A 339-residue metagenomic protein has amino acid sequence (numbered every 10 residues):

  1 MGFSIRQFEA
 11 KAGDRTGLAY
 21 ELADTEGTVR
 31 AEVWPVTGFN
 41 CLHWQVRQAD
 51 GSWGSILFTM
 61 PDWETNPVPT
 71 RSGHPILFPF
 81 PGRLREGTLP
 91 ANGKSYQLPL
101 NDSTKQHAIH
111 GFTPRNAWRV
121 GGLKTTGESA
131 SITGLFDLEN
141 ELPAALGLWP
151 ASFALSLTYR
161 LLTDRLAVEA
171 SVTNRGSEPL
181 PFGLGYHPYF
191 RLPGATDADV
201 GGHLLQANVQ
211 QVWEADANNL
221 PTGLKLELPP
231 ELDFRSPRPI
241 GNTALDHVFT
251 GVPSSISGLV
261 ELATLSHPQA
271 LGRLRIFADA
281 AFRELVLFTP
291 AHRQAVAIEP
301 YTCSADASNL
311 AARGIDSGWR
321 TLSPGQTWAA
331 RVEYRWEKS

Functional and structural regions predicted by a protein language model:
M1-D102, G258-A281, Q326-W336: Beta-strand-rich N-terminal accessory domains
M1-R15, P99-T163: Extended, loop-rich substrate-binding clefts of extracytoplasmic carbohydrate-active enzymes
G2, P69, Y189-D279: Active-site/ligand-binding surface loops and adjacent short beta/alpha elements that line catalytic pockets across
L22-D24, R30-P35, Q48, L138-F190: Acidic, contiguous internal or C-terminal segments within carbohydrate-active enzymes that form a structured patch used
G51, P90-K94, G122-I132, R160-R165 (+4 more regions): A short, structured loop/turn motif at beta-sheet edges
G54-R71, Q97-W118, G134, V200 (+4 more regions): Glycine-rich, pocket-lining loop/helix-strand segments that form or immediately flank
T59, Q269-S339: Active-site pocket scaffolds in enzymes
G87-T88, G147-A151, R160, D316-T327: Exposed beta-sheet edge/beta-hairpin loop segments within beta-rich domains
